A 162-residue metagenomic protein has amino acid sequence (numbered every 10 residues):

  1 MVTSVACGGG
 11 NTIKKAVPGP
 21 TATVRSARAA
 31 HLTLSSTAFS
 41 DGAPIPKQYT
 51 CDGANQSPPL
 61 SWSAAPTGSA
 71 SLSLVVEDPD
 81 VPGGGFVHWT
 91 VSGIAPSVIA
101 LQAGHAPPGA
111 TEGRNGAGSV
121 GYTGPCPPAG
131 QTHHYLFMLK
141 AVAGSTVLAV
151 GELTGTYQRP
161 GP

Functional and structural regions predicted by a protein language model:
T3-P162: N-terminus-centered regions that define maturation/targeting leaders and the start of the first functional domain
